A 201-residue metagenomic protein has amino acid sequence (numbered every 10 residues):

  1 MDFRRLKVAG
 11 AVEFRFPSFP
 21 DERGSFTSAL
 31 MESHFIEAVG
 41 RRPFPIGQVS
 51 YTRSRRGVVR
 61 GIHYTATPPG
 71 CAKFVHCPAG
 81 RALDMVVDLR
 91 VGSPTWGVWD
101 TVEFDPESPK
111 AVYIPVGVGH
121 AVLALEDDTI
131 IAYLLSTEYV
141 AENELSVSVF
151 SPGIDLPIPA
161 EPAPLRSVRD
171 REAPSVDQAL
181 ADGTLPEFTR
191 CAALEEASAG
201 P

Functional and structural regions predicted by a protein language model:
M1-E107, E126-D128, E138-P201: Non-catalytic, conserved peripheral segments adjacent to functional cores
F104-D127, L134: Conserved metal-binding segment of the jelly-roll/cupin
